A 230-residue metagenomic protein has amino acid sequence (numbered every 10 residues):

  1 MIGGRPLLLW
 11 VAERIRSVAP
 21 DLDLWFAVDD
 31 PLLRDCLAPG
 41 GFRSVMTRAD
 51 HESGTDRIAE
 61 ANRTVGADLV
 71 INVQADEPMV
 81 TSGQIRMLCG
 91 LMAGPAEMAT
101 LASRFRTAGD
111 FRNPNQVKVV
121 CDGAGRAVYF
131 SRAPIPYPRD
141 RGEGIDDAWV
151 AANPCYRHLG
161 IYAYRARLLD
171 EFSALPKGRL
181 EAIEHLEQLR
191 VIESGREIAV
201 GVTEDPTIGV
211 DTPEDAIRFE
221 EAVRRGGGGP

Functional and structural regions predicted by a protein language model:
M1-V28: N-terminal glycine-rich phosphate-binding loop and ensuing alpha1 helix
D21, A67, G94-M98, R196: Short, high-confidence coil segments that cap the C-terminus of an alpha-helix and link into the following beta-strand
L24-F26, A99, A127, I198: Hydrophobic/aromatic residues located in beta-strands of well-ordered beta-sheets within soluble catalytic
W25, P31-G90: Short phosphate-binding loop-to-helix
V28-D29, V80, Y164, D211: A conserved hydrophobic position in a structured secondary element of the catalytic/binding core that shapes
A67, G144-P230: Conserved alpha/beta core of the MobA/IspD/sugar-nucleotide pyrophosphorylase nucleotidyltransferase superfamily
T81-G178: Conserved core of the sugar-phosphate nucleotidyltransferase
